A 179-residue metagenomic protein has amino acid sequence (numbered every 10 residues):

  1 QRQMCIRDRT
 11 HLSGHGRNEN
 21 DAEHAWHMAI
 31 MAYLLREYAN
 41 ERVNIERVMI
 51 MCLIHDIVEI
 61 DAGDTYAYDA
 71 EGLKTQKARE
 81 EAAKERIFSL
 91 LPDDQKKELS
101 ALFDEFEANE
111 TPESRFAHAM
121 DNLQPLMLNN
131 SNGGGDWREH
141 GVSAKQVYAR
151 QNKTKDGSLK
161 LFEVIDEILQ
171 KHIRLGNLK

Functional and structural regions predicted by a protein language model:
R2-C5: Short, small-residue-biased leader/transition segments that mark boundaries at the very start of proteins
G16, D69-R86, E113-R115, W137-G157: Divalent-cation-assisted or electrostatically stabilized phosphate/pyrophosphate-binding catalytic cores
G16-R47: Alpha-helical phosphate/pyrophosphate-handling elements in metalloenzyme active cores
I30-Y33, E81-E110, N152-K155, L159 (+1 more regions): Histidine- and acidic-residue-rich, metal-dependent catalytic cores
E41-I54, E113-A117: Alpha-helical scaffolds flanking conserved acidic
N44, I50, I57-K96: Helix-adjacent hinge/juxtasegments
D93-G134, K145-R150: Histidine/acidic-rich helix-loop-helix segments that form or flank divalent-metal centers in metalloenzyme catalytic
G157-K179: Charged phosphate-binding loop/patch that engages nucleotide di/tri-phosphates or the phosphate backbone of nucleic
